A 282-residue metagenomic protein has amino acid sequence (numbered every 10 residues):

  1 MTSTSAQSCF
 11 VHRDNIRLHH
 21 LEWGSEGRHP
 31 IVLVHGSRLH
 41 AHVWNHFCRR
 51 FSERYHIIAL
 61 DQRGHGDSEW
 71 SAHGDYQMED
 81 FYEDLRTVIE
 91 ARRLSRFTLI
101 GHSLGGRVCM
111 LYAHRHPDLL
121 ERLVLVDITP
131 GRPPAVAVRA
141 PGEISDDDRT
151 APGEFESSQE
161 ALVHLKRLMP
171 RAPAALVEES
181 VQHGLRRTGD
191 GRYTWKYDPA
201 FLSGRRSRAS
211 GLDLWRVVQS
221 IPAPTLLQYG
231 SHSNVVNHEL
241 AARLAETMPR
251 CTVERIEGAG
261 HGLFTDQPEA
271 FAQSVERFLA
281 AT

Functional and structural regions predicted by a protein language model:
M1-V32, E53-Y55, L94-S95, E276-T282: Alpha/beta-hydrolase fold catalytic core
I16-W70: Conserved HGGG/HGGXW glycine-rich cap/lid loop of the alpha/beta-hydrolase fold
D80-F97: Conserved acidic catalytic loop of the alpha/beta-hydrolase fold
L99-G101, V126: Short beta-strand immediately N-terminal to the catalytic nucleophile in serine-hydrolase-like folds
G101, G105, C109: Gly/Ala-rich beta-loop-alpha elbow adjacent to hydrolase catalytic centers
L111-H114, E121-S158: Flexible "cap/lid" loop of the alpha/beta hydrolase fold
T188-E246, T252: Conserved serine/cysteine hydrolase catalytic core
A259-P268, A272: Catalytic histidine-centered segment of alpha/beta-hydrolase-like enzymes
